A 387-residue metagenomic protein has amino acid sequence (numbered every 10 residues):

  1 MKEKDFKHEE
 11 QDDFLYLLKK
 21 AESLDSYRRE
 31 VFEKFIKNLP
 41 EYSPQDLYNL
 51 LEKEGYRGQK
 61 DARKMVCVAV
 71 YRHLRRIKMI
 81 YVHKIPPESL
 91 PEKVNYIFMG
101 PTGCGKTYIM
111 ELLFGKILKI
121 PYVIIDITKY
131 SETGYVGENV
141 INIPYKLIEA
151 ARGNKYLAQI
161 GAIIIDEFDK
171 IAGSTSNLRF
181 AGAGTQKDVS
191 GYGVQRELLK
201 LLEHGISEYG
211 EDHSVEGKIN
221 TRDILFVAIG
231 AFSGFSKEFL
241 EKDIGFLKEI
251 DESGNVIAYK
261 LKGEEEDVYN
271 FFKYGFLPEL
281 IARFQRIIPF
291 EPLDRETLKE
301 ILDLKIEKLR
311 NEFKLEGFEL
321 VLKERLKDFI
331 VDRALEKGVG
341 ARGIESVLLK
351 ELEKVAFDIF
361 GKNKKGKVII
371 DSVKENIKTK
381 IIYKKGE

Functional and structural regions predicted by a protein language model:
M1-E387: Non-catalytic accessory segments flanking P-loop/AAA+ NTPase cores
